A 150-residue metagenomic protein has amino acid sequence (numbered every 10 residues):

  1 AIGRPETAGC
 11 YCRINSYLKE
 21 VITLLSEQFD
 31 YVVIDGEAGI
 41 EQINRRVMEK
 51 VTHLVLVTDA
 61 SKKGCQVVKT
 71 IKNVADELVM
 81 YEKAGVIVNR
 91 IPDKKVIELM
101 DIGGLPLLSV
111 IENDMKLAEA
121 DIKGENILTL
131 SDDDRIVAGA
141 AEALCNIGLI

Functional and structural regions predicted by a protein language model:
A1-C12, Q28: Nucleotide-state-sensitive switch-loop elements of NTP-binding domains
A1-G3, I111-D114: Residues at the C-termini of beta-strands that transition into short coil/loop
R4, H53-L54, N126: A short, mixed-charge helix-start or loop-turn motif at secondary-structure junctions
E6, G39-Q42, I127: Short, flexible micro-motifs
C10, A60, L128-D132: Pocket-edge positions in alpha/beta enzyme catalytic cores
C12-N113, E119: Conserved catalytic-core segment of NTP-binding enzymes
D121-A138: C-terminal boundary of histidine-terminating zinc-finger modules
G139-I150: C-terminal alpha-helix
